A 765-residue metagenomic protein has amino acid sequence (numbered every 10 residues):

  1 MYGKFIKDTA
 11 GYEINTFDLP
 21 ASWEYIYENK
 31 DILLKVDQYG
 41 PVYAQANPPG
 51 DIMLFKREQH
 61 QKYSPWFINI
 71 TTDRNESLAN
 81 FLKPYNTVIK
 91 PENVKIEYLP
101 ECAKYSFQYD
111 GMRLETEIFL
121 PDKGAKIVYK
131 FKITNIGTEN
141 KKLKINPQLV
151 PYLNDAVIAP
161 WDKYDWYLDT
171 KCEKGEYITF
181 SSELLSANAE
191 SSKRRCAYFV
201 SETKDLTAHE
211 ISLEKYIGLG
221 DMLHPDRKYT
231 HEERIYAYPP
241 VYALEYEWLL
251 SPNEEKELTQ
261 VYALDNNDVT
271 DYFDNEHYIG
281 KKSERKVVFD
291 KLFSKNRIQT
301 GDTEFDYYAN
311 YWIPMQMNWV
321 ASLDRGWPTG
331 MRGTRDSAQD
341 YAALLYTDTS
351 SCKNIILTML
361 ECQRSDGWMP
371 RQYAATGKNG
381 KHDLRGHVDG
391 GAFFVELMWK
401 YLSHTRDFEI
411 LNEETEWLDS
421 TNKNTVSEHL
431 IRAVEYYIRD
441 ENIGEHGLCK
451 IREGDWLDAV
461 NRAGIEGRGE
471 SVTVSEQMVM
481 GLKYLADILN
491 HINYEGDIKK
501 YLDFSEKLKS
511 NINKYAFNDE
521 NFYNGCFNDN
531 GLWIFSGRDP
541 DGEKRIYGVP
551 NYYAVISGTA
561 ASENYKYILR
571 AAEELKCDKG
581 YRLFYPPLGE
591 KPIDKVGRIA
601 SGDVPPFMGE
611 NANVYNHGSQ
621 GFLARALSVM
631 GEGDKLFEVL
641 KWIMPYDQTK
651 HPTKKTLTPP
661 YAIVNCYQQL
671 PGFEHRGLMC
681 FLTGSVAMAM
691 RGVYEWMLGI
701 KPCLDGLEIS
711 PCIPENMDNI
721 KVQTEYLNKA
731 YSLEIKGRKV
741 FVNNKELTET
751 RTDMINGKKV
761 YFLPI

Functional and structural regions predicted by a protein language model:
Y2-F5, G11, D18-P41, T329-R332 (+4 more regions): C-terminal capping/lid segments that line or modulate ligand- or cofactor-binding pockets
V42-F55, Q61-S106, M112-L114, G609-A612 (+1 more regions): Non-catalytic C-terminal accessory modules of carbohydrate-active enzymes
N75-G124, L219-L244, Y307-P314: Extended, loop-rich substrate-binding clefts of extracytoplasmic carbohydrate-active enzymes
Y105, F119-R227, D274-K291, K295: Polysaccharide-binding surfaces and accessory modules of carbohydrate-active proteins
K126-K130, E202-K281, I465-R468, G481: Beta-strand-rich recognition/accessory modules
N146-Q148, K163, P370-R371, Q477-I599 (+3 more regions): Catalytic cores of carbohydrate-active enzymes
T300-Y308, S350, M359-D366, F393 (+5 more regions): Active-site acid/base region of carbohydrate-active enzymes
D336-S337, Y341-G447, S471-V479, M608 (+4 more regions): Aromatic-rich carbohydrate-recognition surfaces in CAZymes
